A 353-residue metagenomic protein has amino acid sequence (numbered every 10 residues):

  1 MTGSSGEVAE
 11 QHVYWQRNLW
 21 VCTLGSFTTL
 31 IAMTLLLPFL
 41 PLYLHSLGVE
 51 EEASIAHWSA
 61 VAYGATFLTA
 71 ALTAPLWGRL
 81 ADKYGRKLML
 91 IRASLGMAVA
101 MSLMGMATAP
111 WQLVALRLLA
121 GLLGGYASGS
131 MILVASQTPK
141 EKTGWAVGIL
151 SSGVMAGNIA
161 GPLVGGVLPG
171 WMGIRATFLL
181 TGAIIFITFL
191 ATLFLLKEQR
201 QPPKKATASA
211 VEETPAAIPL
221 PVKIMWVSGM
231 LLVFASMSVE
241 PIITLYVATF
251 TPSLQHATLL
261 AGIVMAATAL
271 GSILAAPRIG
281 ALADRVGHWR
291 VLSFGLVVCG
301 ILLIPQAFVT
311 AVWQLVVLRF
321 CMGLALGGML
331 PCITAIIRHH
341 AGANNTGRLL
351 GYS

Functional and structural regions predicted by a protein language model:
T2-Q16, K197-V227: Juxtamembrane intracellular "pre-TM" segments in multi-pass secondary transporters
Y14-L42, S46, P219-V239, F320: Pair of pore-lining "gating" transmembrane helices in MFS-fold secondary transporters
F39-A56, I242-L259: Short amphipathic helix-loop junctions that connect adjacent transmembrane helices in Major Facilitator Superfamily/SLC
V61-W77, A266-R278: Central cavity-lining transmembrane alpha-helices of secondary-active solute carriers, predominantly the Major
A71-T108, A283-W289: Conserved MFS/SLC helix-loop-helix module at the cytosolic interface between two early adjacent transmembrane helices
A100, W111-L119, L302, W313-C321: Paired small-residue
L116-V154, A335-I336, H340: Cytoplasmic helix-loop-helix junction between adjacent transmembrane helices in 12-TM secondary transporters
T177-F194: Symmetry-related core transmembrane helices of the 12-TM Major Facilitator Superfamily/SLC fold
